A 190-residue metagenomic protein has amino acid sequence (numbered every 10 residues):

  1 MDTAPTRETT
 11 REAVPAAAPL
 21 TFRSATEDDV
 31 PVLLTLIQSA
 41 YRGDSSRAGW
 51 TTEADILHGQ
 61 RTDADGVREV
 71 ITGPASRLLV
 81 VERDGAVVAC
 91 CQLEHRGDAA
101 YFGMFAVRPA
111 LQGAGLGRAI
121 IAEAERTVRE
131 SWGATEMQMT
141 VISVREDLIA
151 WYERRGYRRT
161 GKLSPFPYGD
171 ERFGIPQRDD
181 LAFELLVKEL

Functional and structural regions predicted by a protein language model:
M1-P31, T35, E184, E189-L190: Conserved N-terminal entry element of GNAT/NAT acetyltransferase domains
Q38-V67: Conserved GNAT-fold acetyl-CoA-binding loop/helix
T62-L79, D179-A182: A short helix-loop-beta-strand connector motif used in the catalytic cores of GNAT acetyltransferases and, in some
V80, A86-E94, Y101-A106: Conserved beta-strand in the GNAT
H95, R108-A110, A114, S143-V144: Active-site acidic-Proline motif in GNAT/NAT acetyltransferases
V107, G113-R126, R154: Conserved acetyl-CoA-binding loop-helix of GNAT-fold acetyltransferases
A119-E136, R158: Conserved acyl-CoA
T135-A150, R154-L190: C-terminal "cap" of GNAT-fold acetyltransferases
